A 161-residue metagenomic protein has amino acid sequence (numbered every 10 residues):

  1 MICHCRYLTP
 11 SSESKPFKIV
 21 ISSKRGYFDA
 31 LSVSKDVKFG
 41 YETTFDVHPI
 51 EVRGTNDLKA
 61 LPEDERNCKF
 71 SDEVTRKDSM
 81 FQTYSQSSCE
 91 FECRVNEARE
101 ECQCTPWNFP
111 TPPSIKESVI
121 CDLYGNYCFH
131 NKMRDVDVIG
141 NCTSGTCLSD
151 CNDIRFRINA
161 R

Functional and structural regions predicted by a protein language model:
M1-R161: Non-transmembrane functional regions of membrane and envelope proteins
